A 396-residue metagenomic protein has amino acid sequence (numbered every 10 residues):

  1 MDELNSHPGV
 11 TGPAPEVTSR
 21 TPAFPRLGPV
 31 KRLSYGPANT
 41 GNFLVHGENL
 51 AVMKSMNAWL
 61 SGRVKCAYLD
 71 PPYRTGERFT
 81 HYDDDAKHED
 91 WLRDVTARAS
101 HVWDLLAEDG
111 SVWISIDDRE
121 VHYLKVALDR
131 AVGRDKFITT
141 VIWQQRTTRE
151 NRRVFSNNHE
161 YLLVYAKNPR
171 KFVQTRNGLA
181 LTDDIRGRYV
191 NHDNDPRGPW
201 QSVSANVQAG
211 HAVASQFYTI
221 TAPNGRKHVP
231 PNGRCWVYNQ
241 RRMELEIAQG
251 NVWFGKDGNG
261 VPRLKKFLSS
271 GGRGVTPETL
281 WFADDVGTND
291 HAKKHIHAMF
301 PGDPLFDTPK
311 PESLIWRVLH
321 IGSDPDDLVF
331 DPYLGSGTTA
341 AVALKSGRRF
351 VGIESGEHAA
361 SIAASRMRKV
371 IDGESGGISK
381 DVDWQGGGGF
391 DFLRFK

Functional and structural regions predicted by a protein language model:
M1-Y68, T75-A97: DnaQ-like (DEDDh/DEDDy) 3′-5′ exonuclease domain used for proofreading and 3′-end trimming on nucleic acids
V10-P13, N49, H88-L92, R119-V121 (+2 more regions): Conserved S-adenosyl-L-methionine
S34-A58, R368-K396: S-adenosyl-L-methionine
Y35-A58, D290-L328: Glycine-rich adenosyl-nucleotide cofactor-binding module
G62-E77, L128, V329-A343: Conserved proline-anchored active-site loop of SAM-dependent methyltransferases that bridges a beta-strand
H88-V141, A364: Conserved Class I SAM-dependent methyltransferase catalytic core
T148-A205: Flexible, glycine-/basic-rich loop-and-beta segments that form/coincide with the SAM-dependent methyltransferase
T182-A298, L314-G322, S336, A341 (+1 more regions): Segments forming glycine/polar-rich beta-alpha architectures that bind adenosine-containing cofactors
